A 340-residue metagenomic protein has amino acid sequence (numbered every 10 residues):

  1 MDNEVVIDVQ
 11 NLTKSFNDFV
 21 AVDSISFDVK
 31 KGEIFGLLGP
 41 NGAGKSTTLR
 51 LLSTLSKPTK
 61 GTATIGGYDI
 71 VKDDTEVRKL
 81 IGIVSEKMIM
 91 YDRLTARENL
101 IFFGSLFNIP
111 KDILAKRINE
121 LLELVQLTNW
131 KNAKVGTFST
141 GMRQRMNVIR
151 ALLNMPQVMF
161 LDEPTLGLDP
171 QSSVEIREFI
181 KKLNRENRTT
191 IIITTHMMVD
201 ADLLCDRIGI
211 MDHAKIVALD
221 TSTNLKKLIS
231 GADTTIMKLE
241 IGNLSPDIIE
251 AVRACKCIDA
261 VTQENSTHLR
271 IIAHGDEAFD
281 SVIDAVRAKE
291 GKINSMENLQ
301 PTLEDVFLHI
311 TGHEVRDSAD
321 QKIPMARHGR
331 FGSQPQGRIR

Functional and structural regions predicted by a protein language model:
G61-K72, V77: Conserved ABC transporter NBD signature motif
I101, S105, D112-W130: Conserved ABC ATPase "signature" region
K134-F138: Conserved ABC ATPase signature
M155: Conserved catalytic motifs of ABC-family nucleotide-binding domains
M159-D162: Catalytic Walker B motif of ABC-type/P-loop ATPase nucleotide-binding domains
E178-H274: ABC transporter nucleotide-binding domain
